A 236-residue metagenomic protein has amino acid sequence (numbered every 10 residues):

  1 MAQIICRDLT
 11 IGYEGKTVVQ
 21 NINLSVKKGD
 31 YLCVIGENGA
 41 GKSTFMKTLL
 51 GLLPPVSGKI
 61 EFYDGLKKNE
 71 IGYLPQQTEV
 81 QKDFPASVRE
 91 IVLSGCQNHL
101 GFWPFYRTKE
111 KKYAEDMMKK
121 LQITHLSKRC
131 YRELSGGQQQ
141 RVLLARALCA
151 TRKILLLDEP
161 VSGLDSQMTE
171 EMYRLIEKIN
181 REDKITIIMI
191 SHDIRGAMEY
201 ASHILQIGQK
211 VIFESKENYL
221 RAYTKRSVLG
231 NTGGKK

Functional and structural regions predicted by a protein language model:
G58-N69: Conserved ABC transporter NBD signature motif
T108-L126: Conserved ABC ATPase "signature" region
C130-L134, Q138: Conserved ABC ATPase signature
L155-D158: Catalytic Walker B motif of ABC-type/P-loop ATPase nucleotide-binding domains
S191-H192: H-loop/switch region of ABC-family ATPase nucleotide-binding domains
S202-K216: H-loop (His-switch) and adjacent beta-strand-loop-beta switch element of ABC-type ATPase nucleotide-binding domains
